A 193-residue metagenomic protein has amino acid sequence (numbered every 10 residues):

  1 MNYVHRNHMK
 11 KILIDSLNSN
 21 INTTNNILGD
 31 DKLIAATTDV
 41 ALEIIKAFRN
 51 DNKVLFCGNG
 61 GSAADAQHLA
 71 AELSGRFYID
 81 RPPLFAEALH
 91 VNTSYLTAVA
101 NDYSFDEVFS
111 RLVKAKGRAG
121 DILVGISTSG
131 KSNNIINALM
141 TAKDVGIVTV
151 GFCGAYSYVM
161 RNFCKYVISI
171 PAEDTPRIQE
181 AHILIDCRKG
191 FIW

Functional and structural regions predicted by a protein language model:
N2-K32: Generic N-terminal amphipathic, Lys/Arg-enriched alpha-helix
L42-G117: Glycine-rich, small/polar surface segments that engage phosphate groups of diverse ligands
D51-N52, G120, G146-I147: Glycine-centered short loops/turns at secondary-structure junctions
S62-Q67, K131-A138, M160: Short glycine/serine/threonine-rich phosphate/pyrophosphate-binding segments that cradle anionic phosphate groups
H90, S127, C153, I168-P176: Short beta->alpha connector loops at strand-helix junctions that form conserved, small/polar/Pro-enriched
A115, A119, P176-W193: A charged, well-structured terminal subsegment
F152-C164: Short, glycine/polar-rich helix-capping loops at beta-to-alpha or helix-loop-helix junctions that flank or form
